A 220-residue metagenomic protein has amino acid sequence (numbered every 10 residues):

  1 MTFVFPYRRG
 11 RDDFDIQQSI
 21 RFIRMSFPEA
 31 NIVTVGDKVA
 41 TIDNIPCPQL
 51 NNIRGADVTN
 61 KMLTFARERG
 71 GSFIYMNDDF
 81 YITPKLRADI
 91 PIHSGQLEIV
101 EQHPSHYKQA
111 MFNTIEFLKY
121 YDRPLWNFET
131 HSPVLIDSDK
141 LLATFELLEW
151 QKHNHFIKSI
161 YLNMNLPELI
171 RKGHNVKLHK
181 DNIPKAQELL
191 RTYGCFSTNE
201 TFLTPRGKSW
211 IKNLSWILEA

Functional and structural regions predicted by a protein language model:
M1-N51, E168, C195-A220: N-terminal anchoring/stem segment of glycosyltransferases
D12, A40-N44, Y81-L86, I90-I92 (+2 more regions): Short catalytic/ligand-binding loop motif for oxyanion handling, primarily in non-cytosolic enzymes, centered on
D13-F22, G55-K61, K158-S159: Well-ordered, non-membrane alpha-helical segments in soluble/globular domains
T34-F73, R87: Active-site-proximal specificity loops/subdomain of glycosyltransferases
A56-K61, S94, E101, L214-A220: Membrane-interface amphipathic segments in extracytoplasmic regions
M76-D78: Active-site acidic Asp-centered loop
T83-E116: Conserved donor-nucleotide/metal-binding helix-loop-beta segment in metal-dependent transferases, i.e., the alpha-helix
M111-L203: Catalytic core and acceptor-binding pocket of nucleotide-sugar-dependent glycosyltransferases
